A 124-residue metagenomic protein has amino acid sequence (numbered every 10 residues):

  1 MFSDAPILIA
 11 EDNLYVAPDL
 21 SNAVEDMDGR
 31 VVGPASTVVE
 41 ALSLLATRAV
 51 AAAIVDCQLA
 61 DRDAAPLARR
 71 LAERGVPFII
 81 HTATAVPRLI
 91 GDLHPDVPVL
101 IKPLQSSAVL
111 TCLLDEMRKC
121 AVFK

Functional and structural regions predicted by a protein language model:
M1-P6, V39, I90-G91, I101 (+1 more regions): Non-catalytic signal-transmission and effector/linker regions of two-component phosphorelay proteins
E11: Conserved acidic carboxylate
L14-G33: Two-component/phosphorelay signaling modules centered on CheY-like receiver
P34-A52: Acidic, metal-coordinating helix/loop segments flanking the phosphotransfer/catalytic sites of two-component signaling
A46-R48, R69-V76: Conserved phosphotransfer cores of two-component systems
V55-A72: Conserved phosphotransfer microenvironments
I79-H81: Hydrophobic/aromatic residues positioned on beta-strands within the core alpha/beta folds
V97-V99: Conserved phosphoryl-transfer motifs of two-component systems
